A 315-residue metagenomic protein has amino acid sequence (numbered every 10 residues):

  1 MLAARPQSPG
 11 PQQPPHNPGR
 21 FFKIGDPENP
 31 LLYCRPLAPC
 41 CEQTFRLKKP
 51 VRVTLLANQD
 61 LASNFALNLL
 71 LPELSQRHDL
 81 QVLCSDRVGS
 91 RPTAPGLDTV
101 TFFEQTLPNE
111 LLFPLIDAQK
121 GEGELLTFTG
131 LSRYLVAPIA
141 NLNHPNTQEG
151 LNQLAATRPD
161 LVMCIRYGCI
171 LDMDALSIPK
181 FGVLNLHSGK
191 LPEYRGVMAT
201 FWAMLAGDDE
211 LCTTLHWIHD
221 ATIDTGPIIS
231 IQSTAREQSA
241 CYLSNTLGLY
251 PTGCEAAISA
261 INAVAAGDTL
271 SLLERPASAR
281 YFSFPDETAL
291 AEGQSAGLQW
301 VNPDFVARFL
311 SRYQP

Functional and structural regions predicted by a protein language model:
N17-P315: One-carbon transfer enzymes
